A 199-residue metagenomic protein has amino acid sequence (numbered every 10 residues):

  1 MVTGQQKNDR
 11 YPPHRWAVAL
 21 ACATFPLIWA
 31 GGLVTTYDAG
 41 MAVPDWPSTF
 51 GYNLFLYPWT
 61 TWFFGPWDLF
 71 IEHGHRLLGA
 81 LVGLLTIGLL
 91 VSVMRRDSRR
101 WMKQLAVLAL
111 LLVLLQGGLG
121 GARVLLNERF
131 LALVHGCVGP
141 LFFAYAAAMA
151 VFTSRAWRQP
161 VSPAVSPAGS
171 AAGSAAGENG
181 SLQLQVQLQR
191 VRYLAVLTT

Functional and structural regions predicted by a protein language model:
M1-R10, A156-V191: Membrane-interfacial, low-structure loops and terminal tails that flank and connect transmembrane helices in multi-pass
P13-V43, T199: N-terminal signal-anchor transmembrane alpha helix
R15-A17, R99-L110, V191-A195: Membrane-interfacial loop-to-transmembrane alpha-helix junctions, especially the N-terminal start
A23-T24, L111-V113, Q189-T199: Alpha-helical transmembrane segments of multi-pass integral membrane proteins
V34-V43, L114-C137: Interfacial helix-loop-helix junctions of multi-pass membrane proteins
T35-H73: Extracytosolic (periplasmic/ER-lumenal) interhelical loops and adjacent juxtamembrane/interface segments of multi-pass
L69-G88, F130-Y145: Membrane-interface loop-to-helix entry segments
L90-D97, A148-R158: Structural signal for the C-terminal ends of transmembrane alpha-helices and the immediately following loop
